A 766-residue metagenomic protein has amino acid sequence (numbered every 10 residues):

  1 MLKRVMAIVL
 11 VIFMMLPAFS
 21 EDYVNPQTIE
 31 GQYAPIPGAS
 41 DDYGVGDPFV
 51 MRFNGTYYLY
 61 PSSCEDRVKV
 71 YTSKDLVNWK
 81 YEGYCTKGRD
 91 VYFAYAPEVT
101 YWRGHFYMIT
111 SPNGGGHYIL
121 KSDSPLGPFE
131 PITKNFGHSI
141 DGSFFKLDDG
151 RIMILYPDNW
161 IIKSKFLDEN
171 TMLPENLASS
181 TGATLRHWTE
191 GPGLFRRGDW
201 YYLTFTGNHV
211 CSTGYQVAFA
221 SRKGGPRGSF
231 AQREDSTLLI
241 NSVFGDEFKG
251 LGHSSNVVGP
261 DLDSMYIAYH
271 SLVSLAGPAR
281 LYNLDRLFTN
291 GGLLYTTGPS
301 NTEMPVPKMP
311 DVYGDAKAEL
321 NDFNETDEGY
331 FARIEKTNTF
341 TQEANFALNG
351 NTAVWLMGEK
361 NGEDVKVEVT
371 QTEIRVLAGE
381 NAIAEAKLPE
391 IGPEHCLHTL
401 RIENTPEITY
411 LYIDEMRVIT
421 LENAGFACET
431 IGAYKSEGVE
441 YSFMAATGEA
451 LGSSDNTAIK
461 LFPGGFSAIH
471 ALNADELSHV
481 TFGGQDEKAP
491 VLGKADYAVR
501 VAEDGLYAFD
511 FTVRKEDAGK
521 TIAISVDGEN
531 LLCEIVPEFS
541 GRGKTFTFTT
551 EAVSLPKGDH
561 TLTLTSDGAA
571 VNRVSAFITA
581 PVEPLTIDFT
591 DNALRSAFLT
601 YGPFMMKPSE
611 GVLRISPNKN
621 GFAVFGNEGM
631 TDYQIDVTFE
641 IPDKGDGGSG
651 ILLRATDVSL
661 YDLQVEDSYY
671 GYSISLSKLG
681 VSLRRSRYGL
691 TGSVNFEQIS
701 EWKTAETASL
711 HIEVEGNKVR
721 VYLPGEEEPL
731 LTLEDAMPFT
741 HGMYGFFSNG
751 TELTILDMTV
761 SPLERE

Functional and structural regions predicted by a protein language model:
K3-I8: Sec-dependent signal peptide recognition, specifically the positively charged N-region followed immediately by
L10, M14-M15: Hydrophobic core
E21-T189, R196-G245, P260-Y313, K317 (+4 more regions): Beta-rich carbohydrate-recognition and catalytic domains
D22-P26, G292-Y497, G519-T521, E529-G543 (+5 more regions): Extracellular glycan-recognition regions
R52-N54, S63, Y101-R103, P112 (+9 more regions): A generic beta-sheet turn/junction motif
G250-V257: Signature of short aromatic-glycine-proline-rich micro-motifs recurring in repeat-based ectodomains
F509-V513: Aromatic/hydrophobic beta-strand junction motif of beta-rich domains
